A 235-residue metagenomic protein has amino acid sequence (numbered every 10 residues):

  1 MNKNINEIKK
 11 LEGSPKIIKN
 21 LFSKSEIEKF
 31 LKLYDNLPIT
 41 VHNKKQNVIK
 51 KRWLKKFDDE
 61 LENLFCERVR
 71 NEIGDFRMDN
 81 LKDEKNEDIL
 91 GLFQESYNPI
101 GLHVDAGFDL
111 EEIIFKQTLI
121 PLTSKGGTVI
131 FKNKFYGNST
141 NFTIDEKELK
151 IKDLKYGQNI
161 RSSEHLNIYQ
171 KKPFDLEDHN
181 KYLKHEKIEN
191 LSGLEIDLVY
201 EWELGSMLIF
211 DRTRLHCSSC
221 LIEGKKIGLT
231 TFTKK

Functional and structural regions predicted by a protein language model:
N2-G91, Y97-P99, K134, N141-I168: Non-heme Fe(II)/2-oxoglutarate
E95-R214, S219-K235: Catalytic core of non-heme Fe(II) oxygenases with the double-stranded beta-helix
